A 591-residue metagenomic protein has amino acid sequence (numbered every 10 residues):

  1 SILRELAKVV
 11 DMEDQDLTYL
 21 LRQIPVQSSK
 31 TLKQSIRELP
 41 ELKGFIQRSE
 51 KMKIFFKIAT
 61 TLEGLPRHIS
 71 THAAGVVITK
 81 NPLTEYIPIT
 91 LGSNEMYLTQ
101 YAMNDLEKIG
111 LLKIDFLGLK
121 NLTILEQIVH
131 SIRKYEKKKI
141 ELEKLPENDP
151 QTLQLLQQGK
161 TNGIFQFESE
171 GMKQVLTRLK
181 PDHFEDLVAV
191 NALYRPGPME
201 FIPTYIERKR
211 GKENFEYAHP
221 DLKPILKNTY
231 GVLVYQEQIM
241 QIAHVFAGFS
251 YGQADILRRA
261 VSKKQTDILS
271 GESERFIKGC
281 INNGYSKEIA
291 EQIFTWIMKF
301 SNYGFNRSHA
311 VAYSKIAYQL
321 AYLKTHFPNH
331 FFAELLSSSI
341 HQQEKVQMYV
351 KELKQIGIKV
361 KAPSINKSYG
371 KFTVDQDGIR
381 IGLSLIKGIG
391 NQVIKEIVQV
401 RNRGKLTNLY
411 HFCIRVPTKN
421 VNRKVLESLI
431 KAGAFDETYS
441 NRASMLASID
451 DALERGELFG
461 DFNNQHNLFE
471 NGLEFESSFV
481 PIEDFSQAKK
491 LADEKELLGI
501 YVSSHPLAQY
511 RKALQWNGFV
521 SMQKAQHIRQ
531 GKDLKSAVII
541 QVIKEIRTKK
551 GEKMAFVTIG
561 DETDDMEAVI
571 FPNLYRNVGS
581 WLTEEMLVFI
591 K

Functional and structural regions predicted by a protein language model:
S1-G456, K544-R547: Alpha-helical scaffold/interaction cores of sigma-54-like transcription cofactors and many family A DNA polymerases
Y101-A102, Q347-K351, Y439-K591: Prokaryote-biased recognition of long, low-complexity C-terminal linker/tail segments that are poorly structured
